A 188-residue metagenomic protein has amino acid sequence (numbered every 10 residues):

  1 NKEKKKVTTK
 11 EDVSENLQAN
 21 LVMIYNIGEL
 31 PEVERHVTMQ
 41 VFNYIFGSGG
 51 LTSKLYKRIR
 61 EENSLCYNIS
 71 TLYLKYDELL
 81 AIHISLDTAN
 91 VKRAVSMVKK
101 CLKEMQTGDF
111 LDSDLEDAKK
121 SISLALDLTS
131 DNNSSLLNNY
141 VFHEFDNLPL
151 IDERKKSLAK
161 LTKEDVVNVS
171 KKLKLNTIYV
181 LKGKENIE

Functional and structural regions predicted by a protein language model:
N1-V33, Y44-K92, S96, K155-T177 (+1 more regions): Non-catalytic beta-strand/loop surface segments
D12-N20, T52-N63, C101, K119-N132 (+1 more regions): Residue-level signal for functionally critical sites in structured catalytic/ligand-binding pockets
F46-G50, D109, S130: Residues at alpha-helix boundaries and short interhelical turns
S70-T129: M16/insulysin-pitrilysin zinc metalloprotease superfamily fold
E116-E188: C-terminal regions of mature proteins
